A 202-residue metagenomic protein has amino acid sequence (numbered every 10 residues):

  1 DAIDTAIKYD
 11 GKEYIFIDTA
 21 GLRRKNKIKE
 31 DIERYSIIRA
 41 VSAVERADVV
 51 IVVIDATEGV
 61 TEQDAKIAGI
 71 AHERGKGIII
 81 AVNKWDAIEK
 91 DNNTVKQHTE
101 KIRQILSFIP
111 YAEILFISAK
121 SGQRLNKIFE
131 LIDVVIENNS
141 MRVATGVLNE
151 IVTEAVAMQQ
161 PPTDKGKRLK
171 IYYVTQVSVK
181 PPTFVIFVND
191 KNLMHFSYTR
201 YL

Functional and structural regions predicted by a protein language model:
D1-I17, G21, K25-I38, S42 (+2 more regions): C-terminal-of-GTPase-core extension/linker across diverse P-loop GTPases
